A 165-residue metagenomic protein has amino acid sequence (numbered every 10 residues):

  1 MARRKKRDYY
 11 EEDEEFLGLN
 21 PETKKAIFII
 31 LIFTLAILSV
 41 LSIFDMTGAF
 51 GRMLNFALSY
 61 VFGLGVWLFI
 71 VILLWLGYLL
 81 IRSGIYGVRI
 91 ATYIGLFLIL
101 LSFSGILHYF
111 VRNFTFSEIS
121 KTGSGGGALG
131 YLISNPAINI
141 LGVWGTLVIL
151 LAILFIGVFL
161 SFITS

Functional and structural regions predicted by a protein language model:
M1-S165: Alpha-helical transmembrane segments used as membrane anchors
